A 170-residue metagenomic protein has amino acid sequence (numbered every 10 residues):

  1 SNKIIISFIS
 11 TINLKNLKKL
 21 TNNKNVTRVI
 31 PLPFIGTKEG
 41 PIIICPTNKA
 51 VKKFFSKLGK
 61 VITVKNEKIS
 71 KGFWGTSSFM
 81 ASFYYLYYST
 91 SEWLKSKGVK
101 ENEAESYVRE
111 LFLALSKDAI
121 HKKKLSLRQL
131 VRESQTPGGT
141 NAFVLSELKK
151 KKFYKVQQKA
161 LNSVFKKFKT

Functional and structural regions predicted by a protein language model:
S1, N23-K24, P46-T47, K150-F153: A glycine- and small-aliphatic-rich helix-loop capping segment at beta-alpha/alpha-beta transitions that lines
S1-N22: Rossmann-fold NAD(P) dinucleotide-binding segment
N2, K57-L58, P137: Structured helix-beta-strand junction loops
L14, I35-G36: Conserved catalytic-site region of short-chain dehydrogenase/reductase
N16, L20-N25, E39-K124, S163-F168: Internal alpha-helical scaffold of NAD(P)-dependent oxidoreductase catalytic cores
R109, L113-T170: NAD(P)-dependent Rossmann-like dehydrogenase/reductase catalytic/cofactor-binding core
